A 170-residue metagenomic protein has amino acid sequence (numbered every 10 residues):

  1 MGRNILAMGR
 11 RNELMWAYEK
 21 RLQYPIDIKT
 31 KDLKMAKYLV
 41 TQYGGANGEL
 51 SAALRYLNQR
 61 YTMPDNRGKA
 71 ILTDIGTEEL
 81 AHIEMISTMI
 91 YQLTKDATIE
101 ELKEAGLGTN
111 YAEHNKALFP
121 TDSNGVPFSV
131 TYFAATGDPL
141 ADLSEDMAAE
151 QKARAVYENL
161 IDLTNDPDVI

Functional and structural regions predicted by a protein language model:
G9-I170: Non-heme di-metal
